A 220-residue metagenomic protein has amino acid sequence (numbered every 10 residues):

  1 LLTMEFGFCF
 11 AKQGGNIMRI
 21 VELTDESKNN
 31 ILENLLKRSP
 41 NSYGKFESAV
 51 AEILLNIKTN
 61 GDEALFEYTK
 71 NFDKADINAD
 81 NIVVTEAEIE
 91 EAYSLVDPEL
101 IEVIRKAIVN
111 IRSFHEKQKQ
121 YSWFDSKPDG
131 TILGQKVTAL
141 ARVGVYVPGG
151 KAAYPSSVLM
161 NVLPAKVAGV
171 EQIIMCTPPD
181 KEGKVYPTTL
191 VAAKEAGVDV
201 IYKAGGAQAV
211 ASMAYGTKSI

Functional and structural regions predicted by a protein language model:
L1-I17: Short, Lys/Arg-enriched N-terminal segments with co-localized hydrophobic residues within the first ~10-30 amino acids
I17-A141: N-terminal Rossmann-like NAD(P)+-binding subdomain of aldehyde/semialdehyde dehydrogenases
I31-E33, V147, E195-V200: Short, basic, glycine/proline-bearing loop/turn elements
A51, F66, I108, R112 (+4 more regions): Predominant activation on well-ordered alpha-helical scaffold segments within soluble catalytic domains
G61, E171, D199: Short acidic/polar active-site loop segments enriched in Thr and Asp
D125-V191: Conserved small-residue-rich beta-alpha loop and adjacent elements that most often cradle the phosphate/pyrophosphate
G197-I220: Conserved NAD(P)+-binding/catalytic subdomain of aldehyde/semialdehyde dehydrogenases
